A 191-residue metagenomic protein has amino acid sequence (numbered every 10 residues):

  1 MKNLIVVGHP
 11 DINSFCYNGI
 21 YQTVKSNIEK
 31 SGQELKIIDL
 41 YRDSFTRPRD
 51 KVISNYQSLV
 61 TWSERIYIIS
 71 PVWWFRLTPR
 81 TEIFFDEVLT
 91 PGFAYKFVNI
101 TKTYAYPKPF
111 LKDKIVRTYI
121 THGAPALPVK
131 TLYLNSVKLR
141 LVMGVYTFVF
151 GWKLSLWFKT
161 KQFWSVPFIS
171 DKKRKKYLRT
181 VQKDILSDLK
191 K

Functional and structural regions predicted by a protein language model:
M1, Q33, K114, S155-L156: A structural micro-motif
M1-V98, R179-K191: N-terminal beta1-alpha1-beta2 submodule of the flavodoxin-like/Rossmannoid cofactor-binding fold
H9-D11, D43, H122-A126, F163-F168: A short, flexible beta-alpha/helix-coil linker loop
I37-D39, T118, K159-Q162: Structural signal for conserved beta-strand scaffold positions within catalytic alpha/beta enzyme cores
T61, P79, L111-K114, L156: Structured loop/turn residues at beta-strand edges in well-structured enzyme cores
P91-K96, K112, W152-F158: Short, structured loop/turn "capping" segments at alpha-beta junctions
V98-T147: Short, glycine-/small-residue-rich phosphate/pyrophosphate-handling segment
P128-K191: Glycine-rich phosphate/pyrophosphate-binding loop and the adjoining helix
